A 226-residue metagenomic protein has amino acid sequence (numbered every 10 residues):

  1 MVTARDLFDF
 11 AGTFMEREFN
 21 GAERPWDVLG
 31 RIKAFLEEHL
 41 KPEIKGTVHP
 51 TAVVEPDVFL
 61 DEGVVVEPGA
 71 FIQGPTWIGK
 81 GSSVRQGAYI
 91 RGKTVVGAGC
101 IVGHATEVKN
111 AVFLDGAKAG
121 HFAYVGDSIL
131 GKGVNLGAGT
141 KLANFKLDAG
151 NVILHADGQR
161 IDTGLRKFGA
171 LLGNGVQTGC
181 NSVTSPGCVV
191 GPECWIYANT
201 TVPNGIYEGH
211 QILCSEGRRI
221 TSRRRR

Functional and structural regions predicted by a protein language model:
M1-T51, E193, E208-R226: Terminal amphipathic alpha-helical/low-complexity segments used for targeting or macromolecular assembly
T3-E23, D57, G69, P75 (+2 more regions): N-terminal short leaders/motifs
M15-F19, H104, N110-G116, G120-R226: Glycine-rich hexapeptide-repeat left-handed beta-helix
R31-W77: Long amphipathic N-terminal alpha/beta scaffold segment
E55-P56, D61, Q73-G74, G92 (+3 more regions): Short loop/turn microsegments at loop-to-beta-strand junctions
F59, W77, V95, L171 (+1 more regions): ABC ATPase A-loop
V66-P68, I72-W77, S82-V112, G116-H121 (+3 more regions): Extended, compositionally simple hydrophobic/Ser/Thr-rich segments that build repetitive fibrous architectures
